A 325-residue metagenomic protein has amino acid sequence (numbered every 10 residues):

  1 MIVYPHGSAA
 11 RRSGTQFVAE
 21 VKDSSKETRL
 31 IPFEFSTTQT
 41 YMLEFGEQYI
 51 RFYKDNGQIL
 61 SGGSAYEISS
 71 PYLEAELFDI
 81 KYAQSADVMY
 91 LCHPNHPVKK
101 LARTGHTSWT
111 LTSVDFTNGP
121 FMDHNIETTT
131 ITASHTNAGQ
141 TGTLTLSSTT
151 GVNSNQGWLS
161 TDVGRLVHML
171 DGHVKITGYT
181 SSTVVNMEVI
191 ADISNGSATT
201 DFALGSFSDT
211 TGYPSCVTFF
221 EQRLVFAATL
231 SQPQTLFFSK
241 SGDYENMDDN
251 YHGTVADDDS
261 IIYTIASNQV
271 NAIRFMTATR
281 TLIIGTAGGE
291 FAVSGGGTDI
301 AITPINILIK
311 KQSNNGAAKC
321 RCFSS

Functional and structural regions predicted by a protein language model:
M1-Y90, N95, N155, D162 (+4 more regions): N-terminal assembly/attachment segments of tailed bacteriophage virion structural proteins
Q16-E27, S69-Y72, A203-R223, A228-S325: Beta-propeller and closely related beta-pinwheel folds
S24, E44, A83, C92 (+7 more regions): Residue-level signal for WD-repeat beta-propeller blades
T28, Y41, Q48, D87 (+6 more regions): Residue-level detector of short, conserved catalytic/binding motifs and their immediate flanks
F33, Y53, L101-T104, A227 (+2 more regions): Hydrophobic/aromatic beta-strand positions that recur at structurally equivalent sites within the blades
E47, N95, S182, L230 (+1 more regions): Surface-exposed loop/turn positions within WD40 beta-propeller blades
Y49, P94-S113, V185, P233-F238: Short, surface-exposed terminal/edge motifs of secreted or surface/virion proteins that either
I59-L60, S64-E67, R103, W109-F202: Autoprocessing Asn-cyclization modules and mimics
